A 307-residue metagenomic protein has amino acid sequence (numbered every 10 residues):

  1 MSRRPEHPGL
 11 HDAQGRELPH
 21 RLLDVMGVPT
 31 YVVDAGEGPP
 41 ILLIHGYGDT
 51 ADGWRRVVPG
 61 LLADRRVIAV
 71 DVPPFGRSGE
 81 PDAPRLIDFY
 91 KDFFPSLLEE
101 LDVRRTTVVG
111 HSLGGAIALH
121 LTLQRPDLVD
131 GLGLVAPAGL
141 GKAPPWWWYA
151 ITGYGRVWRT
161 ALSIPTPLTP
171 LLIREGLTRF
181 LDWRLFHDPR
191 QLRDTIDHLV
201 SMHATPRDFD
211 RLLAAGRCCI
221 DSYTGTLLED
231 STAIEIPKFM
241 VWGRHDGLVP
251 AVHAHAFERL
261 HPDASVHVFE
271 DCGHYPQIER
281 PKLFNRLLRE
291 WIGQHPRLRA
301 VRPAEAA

Functional and structural regions predicted by a protein language model:
M1-I41, L62-R65, V103-R104, F186 (+2 more regions): Alpha/beta-hydrolase fold catalytic core
R16, V25-A35, I68-L113, W147-W148 (+1 more regions): Active-site loop/oxyanion-hole signature of alpha/beta-hydrolase fold enzymes
V28-R77: Conserved HGGG/HGGXW glycine-rich cap/lid loop of the alpha/beta-hydrolase fold
T30, P167-T232: Conserved alpha/beta-hydrolase catalytic His-Asp/Glu region
L123, G131-T166: Flexible "cap/lid" loop of the alpha/beta hydrolase fold
I234, M240-W242: Short beta-strand/loop motif that positions the catalytic acidic residue of the alpha/beta-hydrolase fold
H245-V249: Acidic catalytic loop of the alpha/beta-hydrolase fold
C272-N285: Catalytic histidine-centered segment of alpha/beta-hydrolase-like enzymes
